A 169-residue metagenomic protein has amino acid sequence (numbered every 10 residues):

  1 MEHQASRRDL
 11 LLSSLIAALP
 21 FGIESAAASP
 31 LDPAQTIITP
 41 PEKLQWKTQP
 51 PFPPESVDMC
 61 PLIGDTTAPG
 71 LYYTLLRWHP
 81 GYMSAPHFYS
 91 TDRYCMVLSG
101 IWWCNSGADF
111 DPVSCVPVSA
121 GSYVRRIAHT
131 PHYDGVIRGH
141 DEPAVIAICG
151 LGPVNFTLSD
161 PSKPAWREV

Functional and structural regions predicted by a protein language model:
E2-A17: N-terminal secretory signal peptides and thylakoid transit peptides that target proteins across membranes
I23, A27-G70, C115, D160-V169: A short, N-terminal "cap"/entry segment at the start of jelly-roll beta-barrel domains of the cupin/DSBH fold
I37, R125, Y133-V169: Double-stranded beta-helix
C60-P61, L75-Y82: N-terminal post-signal-peptidase region of extra-cytosolic proteins
H79-G81, Y89-D109: Glycine- and acidic-residue-biased ligand/ion/polar-headgroup-sensing regions
S84-P86, C104-N105, R126, P131-R138: Short beta-strand His + acidic residue motifs that chelate non-heme Fe in jelly-roll/DSBH and cupin folds
F110-H129: Short acidic-glycine-tyrosine-enriched beta hairpin
